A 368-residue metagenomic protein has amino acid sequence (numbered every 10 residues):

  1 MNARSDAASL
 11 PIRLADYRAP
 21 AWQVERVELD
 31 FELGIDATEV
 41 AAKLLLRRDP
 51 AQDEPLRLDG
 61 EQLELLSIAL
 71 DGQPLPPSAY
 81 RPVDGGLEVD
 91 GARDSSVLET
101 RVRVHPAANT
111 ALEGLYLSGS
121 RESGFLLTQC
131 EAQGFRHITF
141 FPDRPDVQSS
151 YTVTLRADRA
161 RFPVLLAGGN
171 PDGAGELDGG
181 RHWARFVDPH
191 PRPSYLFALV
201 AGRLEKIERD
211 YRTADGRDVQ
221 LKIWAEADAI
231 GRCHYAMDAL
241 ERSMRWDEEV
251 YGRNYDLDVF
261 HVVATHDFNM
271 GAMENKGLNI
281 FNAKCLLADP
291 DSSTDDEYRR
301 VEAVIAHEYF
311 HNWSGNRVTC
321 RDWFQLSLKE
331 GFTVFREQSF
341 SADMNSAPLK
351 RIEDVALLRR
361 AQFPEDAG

Functional and structural regions predicted by a protein language model:
M1-V262, K284, D289: Acidic/His-enriched low-complexity segments
F186, D215-G368: Hydrophobic alpha-helical and helix-loop surface patches within well-folded domains that function as non-catalytic
